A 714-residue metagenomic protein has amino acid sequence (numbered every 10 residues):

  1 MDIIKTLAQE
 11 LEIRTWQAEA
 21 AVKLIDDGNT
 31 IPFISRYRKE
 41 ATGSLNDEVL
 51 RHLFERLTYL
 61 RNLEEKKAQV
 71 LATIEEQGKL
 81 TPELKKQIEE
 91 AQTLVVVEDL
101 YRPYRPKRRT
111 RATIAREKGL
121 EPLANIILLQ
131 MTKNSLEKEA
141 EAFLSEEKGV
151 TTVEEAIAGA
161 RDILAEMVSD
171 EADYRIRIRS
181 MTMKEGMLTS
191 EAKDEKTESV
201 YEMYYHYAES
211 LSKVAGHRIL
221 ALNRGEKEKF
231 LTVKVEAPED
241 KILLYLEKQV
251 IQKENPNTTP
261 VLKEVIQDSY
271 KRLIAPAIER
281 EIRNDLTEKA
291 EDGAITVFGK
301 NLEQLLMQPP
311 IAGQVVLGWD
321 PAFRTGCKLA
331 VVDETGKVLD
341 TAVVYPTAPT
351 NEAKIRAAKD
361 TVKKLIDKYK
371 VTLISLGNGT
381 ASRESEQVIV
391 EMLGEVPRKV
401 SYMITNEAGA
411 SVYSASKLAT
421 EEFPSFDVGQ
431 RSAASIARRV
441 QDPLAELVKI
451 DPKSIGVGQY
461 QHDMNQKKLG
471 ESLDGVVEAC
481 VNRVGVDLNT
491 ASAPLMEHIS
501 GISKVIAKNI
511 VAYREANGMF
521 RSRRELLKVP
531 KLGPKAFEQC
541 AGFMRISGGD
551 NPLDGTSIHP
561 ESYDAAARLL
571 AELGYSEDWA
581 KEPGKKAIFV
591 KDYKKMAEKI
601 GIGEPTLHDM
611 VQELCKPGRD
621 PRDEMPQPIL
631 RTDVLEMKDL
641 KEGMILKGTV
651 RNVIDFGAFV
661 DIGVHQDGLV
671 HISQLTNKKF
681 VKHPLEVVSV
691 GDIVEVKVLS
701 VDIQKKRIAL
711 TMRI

Functional and structural regions predicted by a protein language model:
M1-E19, D26: Generic start-of-chain signal for non-secretory N-termini
I3, E55, R61-K79, E89 (+5 more regions): Long, highly charged, low-complexity intrinsically disordered interaction regions that mediate electrostatic DNA/RNA
K23-D26, P103, I114-E117, A221-G225 (+15 more regions): Replace "in large, NTP-powered and nucleic-acid-processing enzymes" with "in large, NTP-powered factors and other
Y37-K39, L128, P238, P321 (+12 more regions): Short, ordered loop/turn segments at secondary-structure junctions
V49-R51, Y59, L63-G318, A322-S425 (+1 more regions): Duplex nucleic acid-engaging cores and interfaces of nucleic-acid transaction enzymes
T73, Q87, L100, G225-P238 (+4 more regions): Structured, non-catalytic alpha/beta "coupling" segments that mediate domain-domain communication and provide generic
S180-M187, W319-F323, G379-E384, T405-V412 (+5 more regions): A glycine-rich phosphate-binding loop feature that marks nucleotide/adenosyl-phosphate handling sites
G549-D550, D554-I714: Single-stranded RNA-binding regions, centering on S1/OB-family and related RNA-binding modules
